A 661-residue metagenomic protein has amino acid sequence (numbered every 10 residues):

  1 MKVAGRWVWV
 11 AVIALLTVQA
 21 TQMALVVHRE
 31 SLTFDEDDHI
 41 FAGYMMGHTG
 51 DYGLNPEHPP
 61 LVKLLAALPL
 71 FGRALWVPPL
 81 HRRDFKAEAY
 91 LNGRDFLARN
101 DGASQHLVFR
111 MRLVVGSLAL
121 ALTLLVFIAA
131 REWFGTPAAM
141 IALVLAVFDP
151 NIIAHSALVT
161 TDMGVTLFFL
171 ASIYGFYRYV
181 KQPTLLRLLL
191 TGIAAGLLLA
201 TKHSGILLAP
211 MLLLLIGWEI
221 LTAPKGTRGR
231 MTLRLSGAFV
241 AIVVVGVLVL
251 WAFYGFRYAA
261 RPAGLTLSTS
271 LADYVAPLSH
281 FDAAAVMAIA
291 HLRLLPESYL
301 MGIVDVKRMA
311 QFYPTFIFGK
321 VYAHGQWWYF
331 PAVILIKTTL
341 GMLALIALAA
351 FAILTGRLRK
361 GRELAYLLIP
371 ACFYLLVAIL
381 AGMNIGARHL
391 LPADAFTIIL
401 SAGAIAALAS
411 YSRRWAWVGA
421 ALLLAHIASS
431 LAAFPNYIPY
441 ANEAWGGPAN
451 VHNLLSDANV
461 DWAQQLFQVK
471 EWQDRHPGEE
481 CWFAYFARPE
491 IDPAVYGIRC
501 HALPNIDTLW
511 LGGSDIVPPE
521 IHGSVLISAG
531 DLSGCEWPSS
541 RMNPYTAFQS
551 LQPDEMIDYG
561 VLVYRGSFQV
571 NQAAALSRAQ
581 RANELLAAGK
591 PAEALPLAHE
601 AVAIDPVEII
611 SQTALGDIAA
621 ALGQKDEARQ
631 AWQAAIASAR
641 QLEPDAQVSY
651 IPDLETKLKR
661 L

Functional and structural regions predicted by a protein language model:
V8, P79-R94, V126-F148, K181-L190 (+2 more regions): Transmembrane-helix signature of polytopic, membrane-embedded enzymes that assemble or transfer cell-envelope glycans
A11-L16, P210-I216, F239-L248, L354-K360 (+2 more regions): Signature aromatic-anchored transmembrane alpha helix within multi-pass, membrane-resident enzymes that catalyze glycan
L15, A142-V147, Y174, A195 (+1 more regions): Short helix- or helix-capping micro-motifs that position conserved polar/aromatic residues at function-defining sites
Y52-V114, A263-H324: Interfacial juxtamembrane loops and adjacent helix segments that form the catalytic/substrate-binding surfaces
L113-W133, A171, G175, F351-T355: Transmembrane-helix motifs of polytopic, lipid-linked glycan transferases
S172-L188, T222: Membrane-interface transmembrane helices that cradle and orient dolichyl/undecaprenyl
A285, Y313, F318, A323 (+1 more regions): C-terminal luminal/periplasmic domains and tails of membrane-associated envelope-modifying transferases
V333, K337-G361, W417: Hydrophobic, aromatic-rich transmembrane alpha-helices and their immediate juxtamembrane boundary segments
